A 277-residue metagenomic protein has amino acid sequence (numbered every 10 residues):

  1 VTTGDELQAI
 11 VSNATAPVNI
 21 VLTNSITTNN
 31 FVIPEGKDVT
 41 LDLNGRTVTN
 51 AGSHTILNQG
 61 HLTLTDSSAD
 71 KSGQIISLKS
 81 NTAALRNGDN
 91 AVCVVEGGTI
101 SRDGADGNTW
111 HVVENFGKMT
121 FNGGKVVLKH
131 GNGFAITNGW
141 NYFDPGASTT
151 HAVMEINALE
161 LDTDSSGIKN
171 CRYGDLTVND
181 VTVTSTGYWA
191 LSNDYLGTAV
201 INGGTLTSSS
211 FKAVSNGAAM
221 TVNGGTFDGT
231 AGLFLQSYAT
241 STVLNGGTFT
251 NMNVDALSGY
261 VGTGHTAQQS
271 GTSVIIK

Functional and structural regions predicted by a protein language model:
V1-A9, I275-K277: Right-handed parallel beta-helix/beta-solenoid
G4-D5, V18-V39, L43-G52, V126 (+2 more regions): N-terminal extracellular ligand-recognition/capping segment immediately after the signal peptide
P17-N19, G36, N90, S241 (+3 more regions): Glycine-centered loop/turn motifs
T27-T40, V48-D66, I76-C93, G107-G117 (+5 more regions): Extracellular beta-strand-rich solenoid/capping regions of secreted or surface-exposed proteins that bind or remodel
N44-G52, S67-N81, E96-T109, N122-F134 (+7 more regions): Beta-strand-rich solenoid/repeat architectures in extracellular/passenger domains of polysaccharide-targeting enzymes
A84, V112, A135, G167 (+6 more regions): Low-complexity, intrinsically disordered tandem-repeat tracts enriched in small residues
